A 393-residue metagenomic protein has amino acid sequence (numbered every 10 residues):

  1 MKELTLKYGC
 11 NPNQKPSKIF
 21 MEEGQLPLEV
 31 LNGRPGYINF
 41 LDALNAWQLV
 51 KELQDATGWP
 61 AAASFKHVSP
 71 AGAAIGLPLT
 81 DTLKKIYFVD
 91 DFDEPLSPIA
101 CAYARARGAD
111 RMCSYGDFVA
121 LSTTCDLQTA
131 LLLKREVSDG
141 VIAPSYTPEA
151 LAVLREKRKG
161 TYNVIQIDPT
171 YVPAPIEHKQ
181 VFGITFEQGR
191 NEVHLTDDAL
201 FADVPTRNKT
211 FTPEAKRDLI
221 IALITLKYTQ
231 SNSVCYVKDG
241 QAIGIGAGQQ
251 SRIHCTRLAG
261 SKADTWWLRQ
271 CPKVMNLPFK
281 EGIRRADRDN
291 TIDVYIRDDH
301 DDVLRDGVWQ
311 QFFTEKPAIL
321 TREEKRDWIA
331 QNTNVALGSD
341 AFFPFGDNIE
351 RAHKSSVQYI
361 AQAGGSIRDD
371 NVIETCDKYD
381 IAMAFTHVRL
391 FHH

Functional and structural regions predicted by a protein language model:
M1-D197, A215-S233: Active-site loops and adjacent core secondary-structure elements that bind or stabilize anionic groups
E22-R34, A109-Y115, Q188-K209, A286-V308 (+2 more regions): Gly-rich Lys/Arg/Thr-decorated short loops/hinges at beta-loop-alpha junctions or inter-strand turns that position
E52, Y228, T265-R269, K354: Conserved helix-loop functional segments at active or binding sites
A56-S64, V164-I167, S231-K238, L268-F279 (+1 more regions): Flexible, glycine/charged-enriched surface loops at secondary-structure junctions
S69, C125, K238-Q241, F343 (+1 more regions): Active-site-proximal loop/turn and secondary-structure-junction residues that shape catalytic pockets, frequently
A71-M112, I243-F342: Glycine- and Gly-Pro-enriched alpha-helical subdomains that act as flexible, kink-prone "lid/hinge" or packing modules
D117, L121-S122, R135-I165, T170-V172 (+5 more regions): C-terminal binding/interaction regions
T124, D203-E214, F343: Bateman/CBS regulatory modules and CBS-like beta-alpha motifs in cytosolic regions of diverse proteins
